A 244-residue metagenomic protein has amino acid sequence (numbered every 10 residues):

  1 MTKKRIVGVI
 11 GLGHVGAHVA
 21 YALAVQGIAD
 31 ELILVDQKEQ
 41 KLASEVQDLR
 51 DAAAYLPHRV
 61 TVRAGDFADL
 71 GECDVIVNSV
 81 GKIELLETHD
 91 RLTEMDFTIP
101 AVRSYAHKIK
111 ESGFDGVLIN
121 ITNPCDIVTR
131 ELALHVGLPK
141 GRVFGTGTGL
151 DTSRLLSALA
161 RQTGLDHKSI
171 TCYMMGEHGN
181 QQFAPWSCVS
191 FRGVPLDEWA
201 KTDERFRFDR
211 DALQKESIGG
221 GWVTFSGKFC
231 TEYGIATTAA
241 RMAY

Functional and structural regions predicted by a protein language model:
L12-G13: Glycine-rich Rossmann-fold phosphate-binding loop(s) that bind the pyrophosphate of adenine dinucleotide cofactors
G16-A17: N-terminal Rossmann-fold NAD(P) dinucleotide-binding loop
L23, L132: Aromatic pocket-lining residues of Rossmann-like dinucleotide-binding sites
V25-E31, G137-K140: Conserved S-adenosyl-L-methionine
Q37-D74: Conserved N-terminal Rossmann-fold NAD(P) cofactor-binding segment
R59-V117: Rossmann-like NAD(P)-binding element
V136-R142, D151-Y244: C-terminal substrate-binding/catalytic lobe of Rossmann-fold NAD(P)-dependent dehydrogenases
